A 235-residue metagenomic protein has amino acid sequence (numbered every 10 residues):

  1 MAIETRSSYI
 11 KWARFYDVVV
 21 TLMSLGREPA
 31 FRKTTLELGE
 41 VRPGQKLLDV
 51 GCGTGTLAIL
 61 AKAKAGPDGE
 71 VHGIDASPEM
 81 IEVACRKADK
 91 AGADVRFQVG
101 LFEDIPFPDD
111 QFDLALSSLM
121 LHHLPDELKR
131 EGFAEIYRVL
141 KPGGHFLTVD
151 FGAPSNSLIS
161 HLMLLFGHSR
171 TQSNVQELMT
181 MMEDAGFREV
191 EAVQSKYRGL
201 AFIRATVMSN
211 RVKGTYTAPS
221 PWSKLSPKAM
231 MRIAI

Functional and structural regions predicted by a protein language model:
M1-F15, S226, I233-I235: N-terminal, positively charged/glycine-rich alpha-helical extensions of SAM-dependent methyltransferases
I3-E4, V19-V20, R130, H145-A185 (+1 more regions): C-terminal alpha-helical "lid/dimerization" subdomain adjacent to the S-adenosyl-L-methionine
G26-P43: Conserved alpha-helix/loop element of class I SAM-dependent methyltransferases that forms part of the SAM/SAH-binding
L48-D104: Class I SAM-dependent methyltransferase SAM/SAH-binding core
G66, L124-P125, L140-P142: Helix-to-beta-strand junctions that scaffold the AdoMet/dcAdoMet cofactor pocket in Class I SAM-dependent enzymes
E103-L114: A short acidic, Gly/Pro-enriched loop at the edge of an enzyme's catalytic core that lines a small-molecule cofactor
R130-P142: A short glycine-rich, Lys/Arg-flanked "PGG" loop and its adjoining helix->strand segment in the class I
A185-R188, Q194-I235: Core SAM-dependent methyltransferase catalytic element
